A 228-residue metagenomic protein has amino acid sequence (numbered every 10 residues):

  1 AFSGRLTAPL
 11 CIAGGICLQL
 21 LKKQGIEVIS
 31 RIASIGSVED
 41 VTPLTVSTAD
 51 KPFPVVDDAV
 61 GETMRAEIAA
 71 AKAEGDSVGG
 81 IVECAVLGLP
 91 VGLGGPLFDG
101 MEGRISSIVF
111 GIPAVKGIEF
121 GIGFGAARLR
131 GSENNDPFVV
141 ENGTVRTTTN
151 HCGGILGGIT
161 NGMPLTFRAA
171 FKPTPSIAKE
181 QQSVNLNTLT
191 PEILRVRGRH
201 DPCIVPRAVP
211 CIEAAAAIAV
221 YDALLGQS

Functional and structural regions predicted by a protein language model:
A1-L6, V91-G92, N150-I155, R199-V209: A short glycine/serine-rich beta->alpha loop
A1-L97: Glycine-rich, mobile lid/loop segments that gate access to catalytic sites or pores
G4-I26, S30, D99-S107, M163-P173 (+1 more regions): Alpha-helical support elements that line or immediately flank enzyme active sites and cofactor-binding pockets
L10, D58, G95, D99 (+5 more regions): Conserved structured core elements
S37-D50, V140-T148, L225-S228: Generic structural signal for short, solvent-exposed loop/turn connectors between secondary structure elements
V46, D50, A66, L87 (+4 more regions): Generic, low-specificity signal for short hydrophobic/alpha-helical stretches with a mild N-terminal bias, encompassing
G75-V78, V82-P191: Glycine-rich anion/phosphate-binding loop at the beta-strand->alpha-helix junction
T174-S228: Internal helix-turn-beta structural module
